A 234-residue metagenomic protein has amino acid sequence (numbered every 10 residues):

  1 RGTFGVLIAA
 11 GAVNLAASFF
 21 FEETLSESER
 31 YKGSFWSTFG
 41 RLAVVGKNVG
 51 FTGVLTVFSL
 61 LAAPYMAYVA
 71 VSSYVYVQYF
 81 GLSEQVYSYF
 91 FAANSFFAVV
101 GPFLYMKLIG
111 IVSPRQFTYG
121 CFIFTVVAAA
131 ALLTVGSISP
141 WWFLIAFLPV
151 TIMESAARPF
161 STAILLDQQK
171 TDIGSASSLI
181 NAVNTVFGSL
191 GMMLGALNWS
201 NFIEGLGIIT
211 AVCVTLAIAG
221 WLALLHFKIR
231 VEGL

Functional and structural regions predicted by a protein language model:
R1-F19: Helix-loop-helix hairpin linking two adjacent transmembrane segments in secondary transporters
L15-K32, L224-L234: Helix-loop junctions on the cytosolic side of multi-pass membrane transporters, especially the intracellular loop
E23-V54: Juxtamembrane intracellular "pre-TM" segments in multi-pass secondary transporters
K47-A67, L148-P149: Pair of pore-lining "gating" transmembrane helices in MFS-fold secondary transporters
E84-A92, S178: Small-residue hotspots at the loop-to-helix junctions and early N-terminal turns of transmembrane alpha-helices
V100-R115, W199: Helix-to-loop junctions at the C-terminal end of transmembrane segments in multipass secondary transporters
R115-S161: C-terminal transmembrane helical hairpin of 12-TM major facilitator-type secondary transporters
I164-E204, I209-T210: A late C-terminal transmembrane helix in Major Facilitator Superfamily
